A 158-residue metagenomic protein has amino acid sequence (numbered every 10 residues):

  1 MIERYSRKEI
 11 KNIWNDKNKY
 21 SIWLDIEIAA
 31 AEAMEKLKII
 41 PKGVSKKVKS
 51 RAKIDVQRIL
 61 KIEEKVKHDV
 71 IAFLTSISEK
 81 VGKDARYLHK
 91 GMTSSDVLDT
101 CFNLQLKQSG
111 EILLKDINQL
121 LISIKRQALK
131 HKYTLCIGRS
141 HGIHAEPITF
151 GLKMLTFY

Functional and structural regions predicted by a protein language model:
M1-Y158: A helix-coil-helix interface module used to build multimeric assemblies and to scaffold catalytic/cofactor sites
